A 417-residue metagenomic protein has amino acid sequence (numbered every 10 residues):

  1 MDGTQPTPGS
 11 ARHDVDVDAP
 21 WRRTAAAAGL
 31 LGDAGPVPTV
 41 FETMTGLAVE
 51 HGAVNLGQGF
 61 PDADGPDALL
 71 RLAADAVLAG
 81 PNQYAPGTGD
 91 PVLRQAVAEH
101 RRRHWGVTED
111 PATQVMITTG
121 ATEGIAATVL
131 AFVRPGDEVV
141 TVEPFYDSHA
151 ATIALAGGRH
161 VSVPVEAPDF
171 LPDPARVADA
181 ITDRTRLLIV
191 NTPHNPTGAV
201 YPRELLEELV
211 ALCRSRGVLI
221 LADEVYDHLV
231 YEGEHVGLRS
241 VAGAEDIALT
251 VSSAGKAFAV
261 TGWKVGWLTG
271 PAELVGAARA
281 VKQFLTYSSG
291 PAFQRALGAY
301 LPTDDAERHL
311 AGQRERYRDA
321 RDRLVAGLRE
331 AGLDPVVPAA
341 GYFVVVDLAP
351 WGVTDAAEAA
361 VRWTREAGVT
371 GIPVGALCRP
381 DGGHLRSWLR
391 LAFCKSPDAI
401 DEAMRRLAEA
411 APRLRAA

Functional and structural regions predicted by a protein language model:
D2-T7, R362-G371, L377-A417: PLP-dependent enzyme catalytic core of the Aspartate aminotransferase-like
T4-G9, H13-W21, D246-E315, D322 (+2 more regions): Conserved core segment of the aminotransferase class I/II
R12-T119, A127, R176, L301-T303 (+2 more regions): N-terminal small-domain helix-loop-helix segment of the aminotransferase-like
M44, A48, L56, A73 (+16 more regions): Generic structural signal for small/hydrophobic residues in well-ordered secondary structure, especially within
H51, A156, S215-R216, A331 (+1 more regions): Helix C-cap/helix->beta junction micro-motif
P81-A211, H228-V241: Conserved core of the PLP fold type I
G158, S215-V218, E245-D246: A short helix->loop->beta-strand "cap" motif at the edges of active sites that frequently abuts
G298, E315-V325, P335-L348, H384: Conserved glycine-rich beta-strand-loop-beta hairpin in the small C-terminal domain of fold type I
